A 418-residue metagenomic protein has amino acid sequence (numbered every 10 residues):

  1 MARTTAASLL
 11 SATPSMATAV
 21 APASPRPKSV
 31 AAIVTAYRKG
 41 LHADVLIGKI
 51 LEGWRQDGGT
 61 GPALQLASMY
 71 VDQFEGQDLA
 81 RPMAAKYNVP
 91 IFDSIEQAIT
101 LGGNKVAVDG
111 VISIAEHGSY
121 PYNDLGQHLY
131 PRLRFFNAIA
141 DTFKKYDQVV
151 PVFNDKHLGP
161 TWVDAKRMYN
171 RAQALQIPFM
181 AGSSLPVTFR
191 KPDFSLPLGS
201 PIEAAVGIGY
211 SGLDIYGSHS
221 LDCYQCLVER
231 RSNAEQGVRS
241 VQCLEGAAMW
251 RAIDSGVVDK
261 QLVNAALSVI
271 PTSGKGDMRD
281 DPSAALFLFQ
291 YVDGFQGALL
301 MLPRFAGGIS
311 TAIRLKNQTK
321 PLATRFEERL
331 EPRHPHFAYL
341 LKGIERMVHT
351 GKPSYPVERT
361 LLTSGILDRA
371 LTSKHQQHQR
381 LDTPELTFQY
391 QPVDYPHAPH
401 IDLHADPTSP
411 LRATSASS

Functional and structural regions predicted by a protein language model:
M1-V20: N-terminal export signals
S11, D368-Q376: Short arginine-rich
A19-V152, P160-R167, R171-L175, E229-D281 (+2 more regions): N-terminal glycine-/serine-/threonine-rich beta1-alpha1-beta2 phosphate-ribose binding loop of Rossmann-like
V30, E116, H157, G182-L185 (+3 more regions): An acidic- and aromatic-residue-enriched active-site/binding cleft used to recognize and process polar
L41, V45, I215, H219 (+2 more regions): Conserved active-site and cofactor/substrate-binding residues in soluble primary-metabolism enzymes
F136-N137, Y146-V228: A contiguous active-site-proximal alpha/beta segment in oxidoreductase catalytic domains
Q176, Q377-H378: Glycine-centered short loops/turns at secondary-structure junctions
V206-G209, H219-E331, F337-E358, L367-L371 (+1 more regions): Contiguous beta-strand/loop segments that form the cofactor/metal-binding neighborhood of enzyme cores
